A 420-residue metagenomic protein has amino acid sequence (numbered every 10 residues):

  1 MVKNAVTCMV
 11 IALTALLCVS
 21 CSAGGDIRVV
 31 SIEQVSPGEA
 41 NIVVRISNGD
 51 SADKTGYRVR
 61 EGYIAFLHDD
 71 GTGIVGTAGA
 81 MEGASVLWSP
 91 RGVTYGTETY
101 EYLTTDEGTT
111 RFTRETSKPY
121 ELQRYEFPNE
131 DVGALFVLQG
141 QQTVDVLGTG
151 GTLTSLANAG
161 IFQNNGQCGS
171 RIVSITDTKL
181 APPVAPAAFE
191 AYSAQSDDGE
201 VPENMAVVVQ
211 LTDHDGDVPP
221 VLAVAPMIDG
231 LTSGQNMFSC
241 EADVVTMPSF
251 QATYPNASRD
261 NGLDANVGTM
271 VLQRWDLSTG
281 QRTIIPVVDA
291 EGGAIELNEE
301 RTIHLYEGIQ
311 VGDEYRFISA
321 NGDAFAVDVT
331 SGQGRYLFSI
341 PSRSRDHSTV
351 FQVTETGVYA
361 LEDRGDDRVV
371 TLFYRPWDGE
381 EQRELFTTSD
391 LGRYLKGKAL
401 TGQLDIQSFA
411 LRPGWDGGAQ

Functional and structural regions predicted by a protein language model:
V2-V146, P413-Q420: N-terminal "mature head" segments of proteins
D26-Q34, T77-G92, S117-V132, L156-D177 (+4 more regions): Repeated scaffold domains used in trafficking and secretory/extracellular systems, primarily beta-propellers
S36-I42, G49-L67, R91-G92, L103-D106 (+1 more regions): Hydrophilic extracytoplasmic domains
V44, Y95-G96, L135-V137, V173-I175 (+3 more regions): Residue position within the beta-strands of beta-propeller blades
R60, S89, G96-T99, T105-G108 (+10 more regions): Short loop/turn segments that connect beta-strands within the blades of beta-propeller domains, predominantly WD40
T72, G108-T110, G150-T152, H214-D217 (+3 more regions): Short coil/turn linkers that define WD40 beta-propeller blade boundaries
Q141-L147, L156, L180-P182, D217: Fungal eukaryote-biased detector of long internal structured cores
N164-D346: Acidic, serine/threonine- and glycine-rich low-complexity intrinsically disordered segments that serve as flexible
